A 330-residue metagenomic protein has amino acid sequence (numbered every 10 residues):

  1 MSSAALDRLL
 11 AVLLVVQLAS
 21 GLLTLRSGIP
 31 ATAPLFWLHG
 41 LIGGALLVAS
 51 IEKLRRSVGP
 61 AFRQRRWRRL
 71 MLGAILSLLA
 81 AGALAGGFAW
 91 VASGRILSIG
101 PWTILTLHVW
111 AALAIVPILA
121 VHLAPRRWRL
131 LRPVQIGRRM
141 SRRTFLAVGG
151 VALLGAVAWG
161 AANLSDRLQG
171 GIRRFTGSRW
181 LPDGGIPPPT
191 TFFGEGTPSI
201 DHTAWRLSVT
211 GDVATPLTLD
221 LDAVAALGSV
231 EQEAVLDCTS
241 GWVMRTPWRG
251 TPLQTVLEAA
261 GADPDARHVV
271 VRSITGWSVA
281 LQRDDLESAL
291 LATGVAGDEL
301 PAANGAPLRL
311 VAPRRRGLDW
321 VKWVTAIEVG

Functional and structural regions predicted by a protein language model:
M1-G171, F175-R179, P188, G196 (+2 more regions): Membrane-embedded alpha-helical bundles that constitute the cytochrome b-like, heme-associated redox core of multi-pass
L164-G330: Structured, non-membrane catalytic/scaffold regions adjacent to prosthetic-group chemistry
